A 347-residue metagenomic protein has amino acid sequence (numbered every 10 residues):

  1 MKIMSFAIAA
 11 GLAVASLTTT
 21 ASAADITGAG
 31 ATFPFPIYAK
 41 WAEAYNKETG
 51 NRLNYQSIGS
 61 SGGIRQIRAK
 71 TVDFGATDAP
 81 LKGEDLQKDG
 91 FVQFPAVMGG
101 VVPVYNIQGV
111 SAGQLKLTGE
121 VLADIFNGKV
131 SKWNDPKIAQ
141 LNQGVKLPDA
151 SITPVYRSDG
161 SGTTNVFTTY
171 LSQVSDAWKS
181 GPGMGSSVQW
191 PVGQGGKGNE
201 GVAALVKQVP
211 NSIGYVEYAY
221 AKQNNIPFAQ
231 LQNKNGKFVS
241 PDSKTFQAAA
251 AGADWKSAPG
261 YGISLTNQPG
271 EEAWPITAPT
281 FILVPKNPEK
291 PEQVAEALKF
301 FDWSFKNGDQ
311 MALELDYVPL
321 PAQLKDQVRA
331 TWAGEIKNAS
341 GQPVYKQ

Functional and structural regions predicted by a protein language model:
M1-K2: N-terminal secretory signal peptides that target proteins for export/translocation
S5-S16: Bacterial N-terminal signal peptides
L17-A23: Sec/Tat signal peptide C-region and signal peptidase I cleavage site
A23-Q347: Flexible loop/hinge segments at secondary-structure junctions
